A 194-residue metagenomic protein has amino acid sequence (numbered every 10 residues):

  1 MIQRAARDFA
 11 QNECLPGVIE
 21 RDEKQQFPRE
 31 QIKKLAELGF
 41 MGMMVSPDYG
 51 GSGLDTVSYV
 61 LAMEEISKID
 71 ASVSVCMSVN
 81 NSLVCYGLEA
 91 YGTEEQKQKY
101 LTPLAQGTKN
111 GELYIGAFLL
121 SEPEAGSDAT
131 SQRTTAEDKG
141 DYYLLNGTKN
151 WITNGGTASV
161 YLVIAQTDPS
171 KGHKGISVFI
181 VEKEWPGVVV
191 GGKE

Functional and structural regions predicted by a protein language model:
M1-S78, G92-E95, K99, P103: Amphipathic, small/basic residue-rich leader segments at the start of a protein or domain
V75-E95, G126-A129: N-terminal glycine-rich flavin-associated loop
L88-E89, S127-Q132, G155-A158, V190-K193: Short acidic, glycine/serine/threonine-rich loops at helix termini
Y100, Q132, T148-N150, G191-E194: Short beta-alpha junctions and helix-cap segments that line functional grooves
L104-E112: Soluble sensory domains of the PAS superfamily and closely related sensory modules
G111-S121: A short, Trp-centered hydrophobic/proline-enriched beta-strand micro-motif
T134-E137: A structural signal for short hydrophobic beta-strand segments in well-ordered beta-sheet cores
Y142-G191: A short core secondary-structure module
